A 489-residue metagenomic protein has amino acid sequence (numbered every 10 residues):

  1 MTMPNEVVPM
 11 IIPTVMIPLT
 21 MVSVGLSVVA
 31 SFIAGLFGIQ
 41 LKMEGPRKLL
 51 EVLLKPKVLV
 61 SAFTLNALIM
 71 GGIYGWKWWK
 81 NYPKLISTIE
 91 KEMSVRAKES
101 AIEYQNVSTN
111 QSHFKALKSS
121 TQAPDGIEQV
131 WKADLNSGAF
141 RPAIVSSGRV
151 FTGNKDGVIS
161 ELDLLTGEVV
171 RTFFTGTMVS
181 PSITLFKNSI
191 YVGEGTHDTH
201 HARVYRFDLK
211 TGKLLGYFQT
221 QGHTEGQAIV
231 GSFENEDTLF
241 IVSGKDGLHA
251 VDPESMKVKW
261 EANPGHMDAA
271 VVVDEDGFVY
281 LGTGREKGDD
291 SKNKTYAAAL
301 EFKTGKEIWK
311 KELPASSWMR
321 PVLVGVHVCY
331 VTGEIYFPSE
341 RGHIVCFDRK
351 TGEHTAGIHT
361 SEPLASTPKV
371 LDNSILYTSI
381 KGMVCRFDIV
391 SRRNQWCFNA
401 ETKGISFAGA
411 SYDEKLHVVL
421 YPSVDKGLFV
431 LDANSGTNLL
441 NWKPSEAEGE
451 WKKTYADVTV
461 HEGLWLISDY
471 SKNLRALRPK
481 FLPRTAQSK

Functional and structural regions predicted by a protein language model:
M1-K77: Hydrophobic, helix-forming membrane-interacting segments
L85-M93, K98, A123-I144, R171-F186 (+11 more regions): Extracytoplasmic beta-rich repeat domains
S108-K118, E128-G157, P181: Beta-strand-rich domains and repeat architectures in extracellular enzymes and scaffolds, especially beta-propellers
R149-T152, I190-V192, T238-I241, H249 (+5 more regions): Conserved beta-propeller blade signature
V158, T196-H200, G247, R285-D290 (+3 more regions): Short glycine/acidic-enriched loop and turn motifs that connect beta-strands
D163-G167, D208-G212, D252-M256, E301-T304 (+4 more regions): Short loop/turn segments that connect beta-strands within beta-propeller blades
G449-K489: Blade-level signature of beta-propeller repeat domains, shared across WD40, Kelch, NHL, RCC1 and BNR/Asp-box propellers
